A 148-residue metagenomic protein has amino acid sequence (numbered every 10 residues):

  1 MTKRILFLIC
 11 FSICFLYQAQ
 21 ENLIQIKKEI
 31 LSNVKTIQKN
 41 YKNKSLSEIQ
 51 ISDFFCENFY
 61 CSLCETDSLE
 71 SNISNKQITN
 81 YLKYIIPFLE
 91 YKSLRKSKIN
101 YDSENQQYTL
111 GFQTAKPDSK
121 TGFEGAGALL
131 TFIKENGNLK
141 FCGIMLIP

Functional and structural regions predicted by a protein language model:
M1-I5, Q20: Positively charged n-region of N-terminal signal peptides that target proteins for export
R4-C14: Sec-dependent N-terminal signal peptides
Y17-N43: Short, low-complexity N-terminal intrinsically disordered segments enriched in polar/charged residues
E29, N33-T36, F54, Q77 (+1 more regions): Charge-rich, solvent-exposed alpha-helical interaction surfaces
S45-S62: Short, well-ordered alpha-helical segments enriched in acidic and aromatic residues
I73-T121: Surface-exposed, charged secondary-structure patches
S119-P148: Short beta-strand edge/turn micro-motifs at domain boundaries
